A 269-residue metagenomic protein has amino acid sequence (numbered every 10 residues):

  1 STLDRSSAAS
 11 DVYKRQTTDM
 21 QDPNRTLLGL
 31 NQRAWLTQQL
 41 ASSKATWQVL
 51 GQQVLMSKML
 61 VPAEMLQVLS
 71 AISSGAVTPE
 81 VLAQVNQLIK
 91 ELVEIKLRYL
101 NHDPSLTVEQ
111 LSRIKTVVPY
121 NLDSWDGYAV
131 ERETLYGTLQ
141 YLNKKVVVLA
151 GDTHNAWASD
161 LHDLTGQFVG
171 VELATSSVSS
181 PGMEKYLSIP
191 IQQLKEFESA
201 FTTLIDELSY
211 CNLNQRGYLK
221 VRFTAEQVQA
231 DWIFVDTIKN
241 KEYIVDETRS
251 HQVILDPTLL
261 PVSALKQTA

Functional and structural regions predicted by a protein language model:
S1-A9, Y13: Single conserved hydrophobic/aromatic residue that forms the stacking wall/gate of nucleotide- or nucleobase-binding
S10-A156: His/acidic metal-ligating clusters that form di-metal
A41-K44, Q140-L142, L164-Q167, N212 (+1 more regions): Extracellular/periplasmic catalytic domains that process cell-envelope and extracellular macromolecules
T46, K144-K145, V169, G217-L219 (+1 more regions): A short pocket-lining beta-strand/turn micro-motif at the edge of beta-sheets
L50, K58-A76, V147-L173, A230-L255: C-terminal/domain-terminus segments
V130-I189: Conserved beta-sheet core of the metallophosphoesterase superfamily
S177-Y210, F234, S250-V253: Acidic, Ser/Thr/Pro-rich beta/coil linker or hinge segments at domain junctions
D206-A269: A short C-terminal boundary segment appended to hydrolase-like catalytic domains
